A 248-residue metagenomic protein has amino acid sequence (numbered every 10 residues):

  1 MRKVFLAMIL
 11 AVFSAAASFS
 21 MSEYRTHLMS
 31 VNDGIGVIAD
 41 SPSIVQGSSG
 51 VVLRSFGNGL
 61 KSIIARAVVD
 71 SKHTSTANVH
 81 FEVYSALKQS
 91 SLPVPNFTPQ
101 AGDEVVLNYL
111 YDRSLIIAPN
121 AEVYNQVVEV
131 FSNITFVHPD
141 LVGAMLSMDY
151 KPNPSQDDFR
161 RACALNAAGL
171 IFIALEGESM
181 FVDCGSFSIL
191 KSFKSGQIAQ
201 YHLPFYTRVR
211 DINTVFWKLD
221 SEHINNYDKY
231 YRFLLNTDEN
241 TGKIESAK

Functional and structural regions predicted by a protein language model:
K3-S14: Sec-dependent N-terminal signal peptides
A17-K248: Surface-exposed, polar/charged interaction patches used for macromolecular assembly or partner binding
